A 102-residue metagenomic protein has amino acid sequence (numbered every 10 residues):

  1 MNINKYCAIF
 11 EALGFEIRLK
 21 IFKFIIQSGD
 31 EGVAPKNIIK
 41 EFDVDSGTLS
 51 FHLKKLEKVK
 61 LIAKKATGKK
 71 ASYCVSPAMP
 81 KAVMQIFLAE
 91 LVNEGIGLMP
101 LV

Functional and structural regions predicted by a protein language model:
M1-Y6, I26-Q27, P77-V102: Amphipathic alpha-helical dimerization/coiled-coil segments that flank or bridge DNA-binding/regulatory modules
N4-K5, I9-T48, T67-A78: N-terminal helix-turn-helix DNA-binding core of bacterial DNA-binding proteins
K40, E57-K58: Alpha-helical residues within the helix-turn-helix
T48-S50, G95: Histidine-centered catalytic micro-motifs
L53-K54: Short, hydrophobic-biased segments on the C-terminal half of alpha helices that form "recognition helices"
K60-K65: A short, conserved structural fragment
